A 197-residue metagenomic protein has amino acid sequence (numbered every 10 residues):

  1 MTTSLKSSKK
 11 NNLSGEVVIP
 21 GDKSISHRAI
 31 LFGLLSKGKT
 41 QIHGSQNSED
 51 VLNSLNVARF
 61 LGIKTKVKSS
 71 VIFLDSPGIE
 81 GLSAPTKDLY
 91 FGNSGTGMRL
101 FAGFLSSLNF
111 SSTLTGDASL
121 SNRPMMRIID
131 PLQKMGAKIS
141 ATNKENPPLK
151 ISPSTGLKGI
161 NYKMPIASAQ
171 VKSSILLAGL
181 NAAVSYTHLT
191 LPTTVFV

Functional and structural regions predicted by a protein language model:
M1-V18, L55, I63-Y90, A137-P165 (+1 more regions): Self-splicing inteins and homing endonuclease
E16-I19, H43-S45, D88, D117-L120 (+2 more regions): Short, recurring structural edge motifs at helix starts
V17, T96-A102, N161-K163, Q170-K172 (+1 more regions): Intrinsic, low-complexity N-terminal interaction/targeting segments
I19-L52, I63-S76: N-terminal glycine-rich anion-binding loops that anchor highly charged ligand groups
G97-N161: Hydrophobic alpha-helical hairpins/lids featuring a short glycine-rich hinge
A178-S185: Internal alpha/beta core interface subdomains
T187-T193: Conserved small/polar residues in nucleotide/adenosyl-binding loops
